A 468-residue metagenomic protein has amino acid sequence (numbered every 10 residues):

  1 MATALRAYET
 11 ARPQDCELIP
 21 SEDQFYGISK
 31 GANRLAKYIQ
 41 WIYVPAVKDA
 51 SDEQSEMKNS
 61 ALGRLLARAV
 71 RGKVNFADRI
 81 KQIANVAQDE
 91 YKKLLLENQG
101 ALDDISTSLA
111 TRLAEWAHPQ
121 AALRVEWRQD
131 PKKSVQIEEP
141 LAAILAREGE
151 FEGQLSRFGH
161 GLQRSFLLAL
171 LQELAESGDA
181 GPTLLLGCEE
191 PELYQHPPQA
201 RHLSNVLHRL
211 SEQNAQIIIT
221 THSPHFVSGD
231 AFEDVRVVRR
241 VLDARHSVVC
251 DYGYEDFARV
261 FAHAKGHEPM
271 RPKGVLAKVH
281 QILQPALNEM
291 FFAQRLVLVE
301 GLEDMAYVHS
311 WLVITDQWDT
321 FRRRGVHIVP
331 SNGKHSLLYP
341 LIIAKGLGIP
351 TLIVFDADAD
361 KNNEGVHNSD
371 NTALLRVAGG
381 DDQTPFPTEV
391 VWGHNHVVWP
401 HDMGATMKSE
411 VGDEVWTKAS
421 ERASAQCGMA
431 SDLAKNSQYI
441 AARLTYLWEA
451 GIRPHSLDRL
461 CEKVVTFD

Functional and structural regions predicted by a protein language model:
M1-N85, E152, M270, G274 (+1 more regions): Glycine-rich phosphate-binding loops of NTPases
S21-E22, Y38, A46, A50-L186 (+1 more regions): Extended helical coiled-coil dimerization/tether regions that scaffold and oligomerize large DNA-maintenance assemblies
A32-L35, W116, K132-I137, R157 (+3 more regions): Replace "in large, NTP-powered and nucleic-acid-processing enzymes" with "in large, NTP-powered factors and other
N33, E268, P272-L298, L302-D468: Acidic, Mg2+-coordinating catalytic modules of nucleic-acid enzymes
I42, L186-C188, V297: Hydrophobic positions in the central parallel beta-sheet of the AAA+
P45-K48, A146-E148, R239, V299-E303: Flexible glycine-/small-residue-rich
V47, T221-P224, V241, G301-L302 (+1 more regions): A short beta-strand-to-loop transition that corresponds to the Sensor-1 phosphate-sensing loop of AAA+ P-loop ATPases
P140-A286, V366, T466: Switch/communication elements of ASCE P-loop NTPase nucleotide-binding domains
